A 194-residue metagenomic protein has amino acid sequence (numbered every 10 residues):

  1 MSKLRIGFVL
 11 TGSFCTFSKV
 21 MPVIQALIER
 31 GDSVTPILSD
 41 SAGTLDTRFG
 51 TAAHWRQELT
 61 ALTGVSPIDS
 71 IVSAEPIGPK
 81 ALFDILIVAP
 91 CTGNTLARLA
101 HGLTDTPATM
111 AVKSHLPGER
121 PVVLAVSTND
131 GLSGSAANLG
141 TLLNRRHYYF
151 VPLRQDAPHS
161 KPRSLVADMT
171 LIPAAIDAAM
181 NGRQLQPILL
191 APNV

Functional and structural regions predicted by a protein language model:
M1-V122, S127-V194: A cross-family phosphate/adenosyl-ligand binding-site feature
